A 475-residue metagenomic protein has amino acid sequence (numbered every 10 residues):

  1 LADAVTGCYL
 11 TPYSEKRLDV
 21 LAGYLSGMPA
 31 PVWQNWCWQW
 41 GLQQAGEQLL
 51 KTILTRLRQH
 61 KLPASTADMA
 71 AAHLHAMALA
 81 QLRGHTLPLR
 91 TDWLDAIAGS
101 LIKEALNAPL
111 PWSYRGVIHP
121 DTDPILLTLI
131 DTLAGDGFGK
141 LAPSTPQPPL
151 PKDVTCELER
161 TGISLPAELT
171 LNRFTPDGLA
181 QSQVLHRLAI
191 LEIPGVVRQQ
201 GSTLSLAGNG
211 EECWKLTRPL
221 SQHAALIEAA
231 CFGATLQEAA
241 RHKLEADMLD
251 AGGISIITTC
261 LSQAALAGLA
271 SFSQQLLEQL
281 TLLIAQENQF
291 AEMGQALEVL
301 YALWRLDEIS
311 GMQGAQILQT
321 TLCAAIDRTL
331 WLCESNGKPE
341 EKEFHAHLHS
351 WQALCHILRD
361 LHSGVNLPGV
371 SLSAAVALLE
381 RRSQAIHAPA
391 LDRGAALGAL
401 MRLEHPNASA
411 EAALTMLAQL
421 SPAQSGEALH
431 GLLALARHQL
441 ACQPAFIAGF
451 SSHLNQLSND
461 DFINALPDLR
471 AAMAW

Functional and structural regions predicted by a protein language model:
A2-W40, G99-A108, W112: Catalytic or ion-translocation cores adjacent to nucleophile or general acid/base/metal-coordination motifs in diverse
P12, D68, T86-W475: Extended repeat-based interaction scaffolds and adjacent low-complexity, acidic/S/T/P-biased segments that form broad
R17-D19, L79-L82, P194: Short loop/turn segments at secondary-structure transitions that flank enzyme active sites
M28-T55, Q59: Extended, charge-rich low-complexity interaction segments
Q44-Q48, A67-A70, A423: Alpha-helix N-cap/helix-start motif at coil-to-helix transitions, marked by capping-box chemistry
K51-A105: C-terminal catalytic or substrate-handling cores of phosphate/nucleotide- and metal-cofactor-dependent proteins acting
